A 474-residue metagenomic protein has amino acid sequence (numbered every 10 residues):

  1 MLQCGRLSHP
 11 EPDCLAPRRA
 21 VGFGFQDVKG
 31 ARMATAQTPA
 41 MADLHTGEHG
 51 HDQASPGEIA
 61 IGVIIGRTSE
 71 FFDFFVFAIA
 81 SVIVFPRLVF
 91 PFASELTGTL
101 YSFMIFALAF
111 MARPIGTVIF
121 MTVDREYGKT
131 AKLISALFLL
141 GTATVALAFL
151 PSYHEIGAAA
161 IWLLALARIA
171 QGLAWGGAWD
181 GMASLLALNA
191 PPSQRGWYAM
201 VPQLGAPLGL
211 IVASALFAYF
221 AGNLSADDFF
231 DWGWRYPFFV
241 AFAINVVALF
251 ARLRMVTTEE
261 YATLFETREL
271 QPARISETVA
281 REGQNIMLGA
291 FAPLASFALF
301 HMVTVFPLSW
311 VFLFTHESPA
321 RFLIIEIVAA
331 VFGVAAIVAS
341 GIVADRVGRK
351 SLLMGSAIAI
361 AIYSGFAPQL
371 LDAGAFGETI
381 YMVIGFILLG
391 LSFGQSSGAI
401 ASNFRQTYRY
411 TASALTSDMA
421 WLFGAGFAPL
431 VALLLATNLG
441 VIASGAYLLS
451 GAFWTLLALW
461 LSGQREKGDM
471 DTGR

Functional and structural regions predicted by a protein language model:
A78, Q284-A330, A425: Extracytoplasmic gate region of multi-pass secondary transporters
G116-K129, I337-G348: Helix-to-loop junctions at the C-terminal end of transmembrane segments in multipass secondary transporters
E126-F138, R346-A357: Cytoplasmic membrane-interface "Motif A"-like loop-to-helix N-cap segments of 12-TM Major Facilitator Superfamily
F138-I156, A359-A373: C-terminal ends and interior cores of transmembrane alpha-helices in multi-pass membrane transporters/permeases
G157-G176, G377-L391: Hydrophobic core of transmembrane alpha-helices in multi-pass small-molecule transporters, especially MFS/SLC-type
W197-A221, I244, S417-A428: Glycine-rich segments within core transmembrane alpha-helices of 12-TM secondary carriers
A248-M255, S450-R474: Multi-pass alpha-helical transporter architecture, strongest for 12-TM Major Facilitator/SLC carriers used
T407-A436: A late C-terminal transmembrane helix in Major Facilitator Superfamily
